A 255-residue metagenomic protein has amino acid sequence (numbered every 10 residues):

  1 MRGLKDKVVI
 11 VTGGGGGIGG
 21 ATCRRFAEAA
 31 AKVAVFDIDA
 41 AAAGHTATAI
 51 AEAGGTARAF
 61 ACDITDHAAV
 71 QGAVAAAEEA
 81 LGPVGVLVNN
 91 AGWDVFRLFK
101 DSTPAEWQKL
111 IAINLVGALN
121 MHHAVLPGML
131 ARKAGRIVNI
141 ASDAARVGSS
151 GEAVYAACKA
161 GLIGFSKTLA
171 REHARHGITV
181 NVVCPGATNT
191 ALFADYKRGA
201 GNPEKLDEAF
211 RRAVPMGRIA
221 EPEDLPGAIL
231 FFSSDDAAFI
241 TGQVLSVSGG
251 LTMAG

Functional and structural regions predicted by a protein language model:
R2-A34, L169: Canonical Rossmann dinucleotide-binding motif of NAD(H)/NADP(H)-dependent dehydrogenases/reductases, specifically
G3, V147, L230, T241-G255: Short C-terminal tail/terminal secondary-structure segment of NAD(P)H-dependent dehydrogenase/reductase domains
V88, A174, T179, I240-G242: Short, small/polar-rich loop/turn modules that mediate ligand/substrate recognition or access, typified
L98-F99, T103-I111, F210: Substrate-binding pocket helix/loop in short-chain dehydrogenase/reductase
H122, C158, S166: Active-site helix of classical SDR
P127, R171-E172, A238: Alpha-helical segment proximal to the catalytic Tyr-Lys
S142: Residue(s) in the substrate-gating loop at a strand-loop-helix junction that position the organic substrate next
